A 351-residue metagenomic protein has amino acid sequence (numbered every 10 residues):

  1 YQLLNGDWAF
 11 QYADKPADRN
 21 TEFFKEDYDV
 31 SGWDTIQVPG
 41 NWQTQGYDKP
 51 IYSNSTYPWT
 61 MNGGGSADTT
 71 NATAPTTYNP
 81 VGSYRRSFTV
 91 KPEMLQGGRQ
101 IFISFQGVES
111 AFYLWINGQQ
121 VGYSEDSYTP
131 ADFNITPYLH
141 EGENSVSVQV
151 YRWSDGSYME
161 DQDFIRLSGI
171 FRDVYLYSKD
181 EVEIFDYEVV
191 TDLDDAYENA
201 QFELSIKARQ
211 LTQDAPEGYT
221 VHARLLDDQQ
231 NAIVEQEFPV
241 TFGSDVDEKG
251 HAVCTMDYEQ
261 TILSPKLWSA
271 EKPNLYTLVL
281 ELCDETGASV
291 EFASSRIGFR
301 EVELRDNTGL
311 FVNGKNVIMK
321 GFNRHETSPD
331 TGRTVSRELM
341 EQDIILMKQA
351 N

Functional and structural regions predicted by a protein language model:
Y1-G64, Q149-Y151, D228: Accessory carbohydrate-binding/adhesion or oligomerization-edge regions at the termini of glycan-active proteins
L3, T77-N79, M94-Q96, D126-Y128 (+5 more regions): Surface-exposed coil/turn segments at beta-strand junctions on protein surfaces, enriched
L3, V81-S87, Q100-F102, P130 (+6 more regions): Intrinsic-disorder/low-complexity, polar/charged segments enriched in Ser/Thr/Lys/Arg/Asp/Glu/Gln
Q11-A13, R19, N41, K49 (+4 more regions): Accessory beta-strand-rich segments of carbohydrate-active enzymes
T76-G82, L95-G97, I262, E271-N274 (+2 more regions): Aromatic- and glycine-enriched glycan-recognition loops and surfaces that form the carbohydrate-binding subsites
L139-E143, K207-R305: Extended acidic/polar, glycine-enriched regions that form or flank non-catalytic beta-rich accessory modules
E188, V279-Q349: N-terminal carbohydrate-binding accessory modules
L193-A208: Contiguous beta-strand segments within globular domains
